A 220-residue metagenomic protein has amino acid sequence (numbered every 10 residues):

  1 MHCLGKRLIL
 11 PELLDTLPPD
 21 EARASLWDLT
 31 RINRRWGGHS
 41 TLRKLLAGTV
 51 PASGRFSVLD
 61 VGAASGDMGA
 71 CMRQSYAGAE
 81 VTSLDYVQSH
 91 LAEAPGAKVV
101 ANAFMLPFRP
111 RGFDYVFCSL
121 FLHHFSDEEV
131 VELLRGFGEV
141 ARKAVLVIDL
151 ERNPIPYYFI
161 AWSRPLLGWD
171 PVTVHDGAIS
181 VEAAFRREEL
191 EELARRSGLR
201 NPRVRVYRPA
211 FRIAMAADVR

Functional and structural regions predicted by a protein language model:
M1-P18: N-terminal auxiliary segments of SAM/dcSAM-dependent transferases
L13-K44: Class I SAM-dependent methyltransferase Rossmann-like catalytic core, especially the SAM/SAH-binding loop
L59, S65-M105: Class I SAM-dependent methyltransferase SAM/SAH-binding core
F117: A conserved beta-strand element that flanks and buttresses the S-adenosyl-L-methionine
F125-G136: A short, conserved alpha-helix within the catalytic core of class I
R142-L150: Conserved beta-strand signature within the Rossmann-like core of class I S-adenosyl-L-methionine
L150-R195: C-terminal alpha-helical "lid/dimerization" subdomain adjacent to the S-adenosyl-L-methionine
A183, R187-D218: Conserved Class I S-adenosyl-L-methionine
